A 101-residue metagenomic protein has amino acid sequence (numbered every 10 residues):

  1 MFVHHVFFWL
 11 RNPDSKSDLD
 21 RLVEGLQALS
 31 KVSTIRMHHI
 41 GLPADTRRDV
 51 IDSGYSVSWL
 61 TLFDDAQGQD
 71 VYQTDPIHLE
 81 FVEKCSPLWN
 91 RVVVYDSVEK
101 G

Functional and structural regions predicted by a protein language model:
M1-L60, D64-T74, S97-G101: Short S/T/G/P-rich N-terminal loop/turn motif that feeds into the first structured element of a domain
A66-Y95: C-terminal structural segments of small proteins and small subunits
